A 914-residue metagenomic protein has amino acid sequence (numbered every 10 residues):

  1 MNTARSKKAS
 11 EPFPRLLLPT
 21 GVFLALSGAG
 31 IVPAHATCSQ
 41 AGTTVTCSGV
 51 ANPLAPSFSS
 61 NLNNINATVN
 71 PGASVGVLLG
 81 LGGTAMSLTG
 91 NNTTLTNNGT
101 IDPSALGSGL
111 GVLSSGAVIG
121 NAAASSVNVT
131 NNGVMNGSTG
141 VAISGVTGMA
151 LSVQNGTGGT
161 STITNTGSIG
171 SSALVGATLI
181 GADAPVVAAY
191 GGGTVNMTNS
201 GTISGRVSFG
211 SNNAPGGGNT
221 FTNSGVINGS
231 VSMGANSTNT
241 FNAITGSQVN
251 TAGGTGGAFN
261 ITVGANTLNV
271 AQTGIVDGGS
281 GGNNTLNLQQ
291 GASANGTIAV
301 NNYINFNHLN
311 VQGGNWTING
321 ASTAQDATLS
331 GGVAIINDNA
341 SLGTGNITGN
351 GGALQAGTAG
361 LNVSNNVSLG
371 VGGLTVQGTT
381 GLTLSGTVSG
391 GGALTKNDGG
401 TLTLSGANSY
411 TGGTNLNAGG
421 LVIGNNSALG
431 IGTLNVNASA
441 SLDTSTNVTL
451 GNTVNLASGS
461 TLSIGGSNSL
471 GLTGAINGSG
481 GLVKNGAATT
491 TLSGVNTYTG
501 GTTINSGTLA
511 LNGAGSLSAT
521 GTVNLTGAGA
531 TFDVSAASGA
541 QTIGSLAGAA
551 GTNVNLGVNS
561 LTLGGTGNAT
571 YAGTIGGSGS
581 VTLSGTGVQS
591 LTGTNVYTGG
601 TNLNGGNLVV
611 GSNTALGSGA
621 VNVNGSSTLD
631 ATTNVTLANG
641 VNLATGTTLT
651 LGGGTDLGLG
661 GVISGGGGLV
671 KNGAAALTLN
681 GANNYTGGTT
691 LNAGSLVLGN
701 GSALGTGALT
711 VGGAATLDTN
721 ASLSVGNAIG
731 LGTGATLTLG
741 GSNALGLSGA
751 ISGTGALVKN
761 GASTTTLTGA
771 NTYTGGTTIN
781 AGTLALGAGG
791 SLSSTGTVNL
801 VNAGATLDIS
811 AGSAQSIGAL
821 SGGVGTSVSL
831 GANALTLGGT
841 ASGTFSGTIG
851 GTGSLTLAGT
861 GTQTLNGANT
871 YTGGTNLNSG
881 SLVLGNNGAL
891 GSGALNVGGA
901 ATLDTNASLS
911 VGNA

Functional and structural regions predicted by a protein language model:
M1-H35: Gram-negative bacterial Sec-dependent N-terminal signal peptides
H35-S87, N97-L106, V127, V134 (+13 more regions): N-terminal segments that cap or nucleate solenoid repeat domains
V45-A51, N61-P71, T93-N98, V127-N131 (+25 more regions): All-beta strand scaffolds that present successive hydrophobic residues in beta-strands
A51-F58, L78-L88, L106-A122, T139-N155 (+4 more regions): Extracellular beta-strand/beta-solenoid scaffold signature
G72-S74, N98-T100, S104, A124 (+33 more regions): Tight coil/turn sites that cap or link beta-strands
G82, N91, T100, L106 (+22 more regions): Conserved consensus positions within extracellular tandem repeat modules
P215, I227, N250-G256, T267-I275 (+18 more regions): Surface-exposed loop/turn positions within long extracellular repeat scaffolds, especially the passenger domains
N284-N301, H308-N319, G370-V388, D398 (+13 more regions): Right-handed beta-helix
